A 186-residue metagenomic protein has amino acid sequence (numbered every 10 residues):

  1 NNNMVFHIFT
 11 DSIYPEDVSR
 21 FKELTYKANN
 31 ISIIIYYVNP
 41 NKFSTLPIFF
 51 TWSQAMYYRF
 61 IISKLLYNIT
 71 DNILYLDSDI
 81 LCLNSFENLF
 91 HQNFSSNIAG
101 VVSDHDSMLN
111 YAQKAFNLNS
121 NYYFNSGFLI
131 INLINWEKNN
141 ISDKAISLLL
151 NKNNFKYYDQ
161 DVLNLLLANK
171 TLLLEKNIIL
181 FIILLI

Functional and structural regions predicted by a protein language model:
N1: Histidine-anchored nucleotide/phosphate-binding helix
M4-S12, V101-V102: Short internal beta-strands
V5-H7, I34, L172: A structural signal for isolated positions on well-ordered beta-strands in alpha/beta enzyme cores
S12-S19, L109: Short, charged/polar "capping" segments at the starts of alpha-helices and the immediately preceding loops
E16-L65: Active-site-proximal specificity loops/subdomain of glycosyltransferases
I35-N41, A55-M108, N121-F124, F128-E137: GT-A fold catalytic core of metal-dependent nucleotide-sugar glycosyltransferases, centered on the diacidic
L46, S107-N119: Surface-exposed acidic, glycine/proline-enriched linker/cap segments that occur as 15-30-residue helix-coil
G100-S107, N121-I186: Catalytic core and acceptor-binding pocket of nucleotide-sugar-dependent glycosyltransferases
